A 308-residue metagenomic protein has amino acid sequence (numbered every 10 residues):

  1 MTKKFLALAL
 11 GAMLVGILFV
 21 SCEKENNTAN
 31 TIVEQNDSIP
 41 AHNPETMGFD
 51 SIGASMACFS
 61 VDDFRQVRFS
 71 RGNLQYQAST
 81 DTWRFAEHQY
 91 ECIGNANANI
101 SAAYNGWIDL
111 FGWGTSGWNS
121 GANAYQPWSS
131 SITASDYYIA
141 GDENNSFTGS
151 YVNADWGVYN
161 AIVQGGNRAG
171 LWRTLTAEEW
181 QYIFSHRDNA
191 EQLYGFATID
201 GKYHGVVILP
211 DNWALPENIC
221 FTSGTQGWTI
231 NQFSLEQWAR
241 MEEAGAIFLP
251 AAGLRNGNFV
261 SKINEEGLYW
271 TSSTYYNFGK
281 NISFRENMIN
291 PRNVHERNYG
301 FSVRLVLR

Functional and structural regions predicted by a protein language model:
M1-V20: Sec-dependent bacterial lipoprotein signal peptides
K3-K4, K24, R71, R304 (+1 more regions): Basic side chains
A9, L14, T46, S51 (+14 more regions): Intrinsically disordered, low-complexity segments enriched in small/polar residues
G16-C58, L305: Bacterial Sec-dependent N-terminal signal peptides
I32, I39-A41, A54, L74-A78 (+3 more regions): C-terminal, surface-exposed recognition/capping segments
A54-T148, R173-T174, E178-F184: A short glycine-rich, aromatic-capped structural motif
D63, G166-N167: Intrinsically disordered, low-complexity coil segments
